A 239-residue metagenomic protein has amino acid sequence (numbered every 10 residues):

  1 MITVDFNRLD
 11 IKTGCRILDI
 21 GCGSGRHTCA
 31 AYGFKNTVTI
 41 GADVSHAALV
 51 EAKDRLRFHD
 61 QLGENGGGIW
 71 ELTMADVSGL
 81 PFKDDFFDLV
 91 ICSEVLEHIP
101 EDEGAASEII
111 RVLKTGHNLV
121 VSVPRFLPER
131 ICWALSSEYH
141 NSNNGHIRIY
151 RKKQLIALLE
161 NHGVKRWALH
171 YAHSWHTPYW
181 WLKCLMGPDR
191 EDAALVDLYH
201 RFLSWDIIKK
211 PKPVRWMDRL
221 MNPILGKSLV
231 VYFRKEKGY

Functional and structural regions predicted by a protein language model:
I2-C132, V231-F233: Conserved SAM-binding loop
T3-R8, Q154-I156, K209-D218: An amphipathic, basic-hydrophobic alpha-helix
R57-H59, S137-H140, C184-P188: Short, hinge-like loop/turn segments at secondary-structure boundaries
V77, G145, Y150, G226-S228: A conserved catalytic-core signature of glycosyltransferases
P124-R148, A157-L158: Short, glycine-/aromatic-enriched active-site segment of Class I SAM-dependent methyltransferases
A134, H173-Y239: A C-terminal cap/extension of S-adenosyl-L-methionine-dependent methyltransferases that defines the acceptor-substrate
L158-V164: A structural motif corresponding to the C-terminal end of an alpha-helix and its immediate exit/capping segment
V164-S174: Conserved S-adenosyl-L-methionine
